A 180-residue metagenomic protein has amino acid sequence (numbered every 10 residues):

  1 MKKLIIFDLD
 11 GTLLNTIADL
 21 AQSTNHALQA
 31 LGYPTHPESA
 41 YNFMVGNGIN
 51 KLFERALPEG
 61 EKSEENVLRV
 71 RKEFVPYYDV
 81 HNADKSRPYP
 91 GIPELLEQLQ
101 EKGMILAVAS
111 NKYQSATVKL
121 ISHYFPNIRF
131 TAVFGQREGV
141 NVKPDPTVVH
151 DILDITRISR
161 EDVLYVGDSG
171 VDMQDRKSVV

Functional and structural regions predicted by a protein language model:
M1-F43, E54: Active-site neighborhood of HAD-like aspartate-dependent phosphohydrolases
K3, K102-I105, D162: Structural signature of beta-strand start/N-cap positions in the alpha/beta core of ABC transporter nucleotide-binding
A27-L28, G48-S63, L120, I152-L153: Helix-loop "lid/cap" segments that line or gate small-molecule binding pockets
Y33, K102-M104, I158: Short phosphate-binding/catalytic loops that engage adenosine nucleotides
R55-E94: Metal-dependent phosphoesterase signature
D84-R87, Y113-V166, G170-Q174: Substrate-recognition "cap/lid" segment bordering the active-site pocket of phosphatases
L95-S122: Substrate-recognition element of Asp-dependent hydrolases with the DxDx(T/V) motif
K177-V180: Conserved small/polar residues in nucleotide/adenosyl-binding loops
